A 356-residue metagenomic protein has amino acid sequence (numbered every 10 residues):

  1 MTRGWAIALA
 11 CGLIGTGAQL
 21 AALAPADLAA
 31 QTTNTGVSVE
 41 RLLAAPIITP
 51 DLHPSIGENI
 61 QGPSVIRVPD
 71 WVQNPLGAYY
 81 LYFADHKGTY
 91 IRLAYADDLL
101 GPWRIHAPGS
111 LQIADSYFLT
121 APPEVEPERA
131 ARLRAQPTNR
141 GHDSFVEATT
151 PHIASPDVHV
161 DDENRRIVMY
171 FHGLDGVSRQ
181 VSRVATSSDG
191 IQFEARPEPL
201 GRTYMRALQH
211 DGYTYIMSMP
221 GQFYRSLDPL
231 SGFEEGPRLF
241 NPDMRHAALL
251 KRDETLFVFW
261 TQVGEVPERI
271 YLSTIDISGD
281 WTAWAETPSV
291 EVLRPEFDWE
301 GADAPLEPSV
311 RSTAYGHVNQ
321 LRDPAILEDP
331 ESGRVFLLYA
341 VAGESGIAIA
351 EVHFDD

Functional and structural regions predicted by a protein language model:
M1-R3: N-terminal secretory signal peptides that target proteins for export/translocation
A8-A22: Bacterial N-terminal signal peptides
A21-A29: Low-complexity, intrinsically disordered tandem-repeat tracts enriched in small residues
L28-H317, E328-D356: Beta-rich carbohydrate-recognition and catalytic domains
L321: Iron-sulfur (Fe-S) cluster-binding modules
